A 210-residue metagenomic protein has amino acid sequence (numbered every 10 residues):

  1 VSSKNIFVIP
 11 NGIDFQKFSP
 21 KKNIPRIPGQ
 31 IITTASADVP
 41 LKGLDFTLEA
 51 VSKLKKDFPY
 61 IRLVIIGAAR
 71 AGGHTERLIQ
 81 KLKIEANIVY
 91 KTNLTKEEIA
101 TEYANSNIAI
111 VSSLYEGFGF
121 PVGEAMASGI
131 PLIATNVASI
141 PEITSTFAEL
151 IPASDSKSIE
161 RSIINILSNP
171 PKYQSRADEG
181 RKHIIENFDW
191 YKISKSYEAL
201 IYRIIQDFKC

Functional and structural regions predicted by a protein language model:
G12: Carbohydrate-associated surface elements
I24-K42, L48-V51: Conserved donor-binding/catalytic core segment of Leloir-type glycosyltransferases
T34-A35, R62-E76, T92: Glycosyltransferase donor-sugar binding loop
E76-L94: Nucleotide-activated donor-binding/catalytic signature segment of Leloir-type glycosyltransferases, i.e., the conserved
N93, T101-S106: Short alpha-helical donor nucleotide-sugar binding micro-motif in glycosyltransferases
L114: Aromatic "clamp/platform" in nucleotide-sugar-dependent glycosyltransferases that forms part of the donor/acceptor
P131-A134: Short hydrophobic beta-strand element within catalytic cores of glycosyltransferases and related nucleotide-activated
E149-S156, N165-P170: Conserved acidic donor-binding segment of nucleotide-sugar-dependent glycosyltransferases
